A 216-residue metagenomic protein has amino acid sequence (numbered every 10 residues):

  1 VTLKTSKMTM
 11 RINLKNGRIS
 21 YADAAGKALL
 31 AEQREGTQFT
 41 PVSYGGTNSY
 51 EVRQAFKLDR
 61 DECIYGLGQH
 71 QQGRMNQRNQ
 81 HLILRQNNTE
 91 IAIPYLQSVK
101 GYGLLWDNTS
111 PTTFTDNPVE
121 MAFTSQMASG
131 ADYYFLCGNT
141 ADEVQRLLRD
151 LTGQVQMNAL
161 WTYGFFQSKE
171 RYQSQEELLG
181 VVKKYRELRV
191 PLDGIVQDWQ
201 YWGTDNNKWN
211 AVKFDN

Functional and structural regions predicted by a protein language model:
T2-L160, K169-R171, Q175-E176, V182-E187: Catalytic and substrate-binding clefts that recognize carbohydrates or anionic sugar/phosphate headgroups
Q156-N216: Aromatic-lined carbohydrate-binding/catalytic grooves of carbohydrate-active enzymes
